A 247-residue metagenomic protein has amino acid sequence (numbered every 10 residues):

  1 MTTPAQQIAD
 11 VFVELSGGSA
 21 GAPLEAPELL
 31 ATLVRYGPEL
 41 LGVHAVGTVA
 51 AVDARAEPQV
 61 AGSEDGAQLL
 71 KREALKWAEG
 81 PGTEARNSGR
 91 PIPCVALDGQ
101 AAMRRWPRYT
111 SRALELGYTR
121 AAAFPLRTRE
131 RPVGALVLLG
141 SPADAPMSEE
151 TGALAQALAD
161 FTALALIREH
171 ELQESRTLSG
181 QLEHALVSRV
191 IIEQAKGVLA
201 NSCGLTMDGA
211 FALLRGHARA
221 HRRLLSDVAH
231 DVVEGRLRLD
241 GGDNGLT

Functional and structural regions predicted by a protein language model:
M1-V60, L69-K71, E79, L205 (+2 more regions): Helix-loop-beta substructure at the N-terminus of cytosolic sensory domains that couple signal/ligand detection
T2-T3, L139-A155: Regulatory loop-to-helix N-cap segments in sensory/regulatory domains that couple ligand/signal detection
A67-R105, S111-T119: Regulatory sensory and allosteric helical modules in signal-transduction proteins and certain transcription factors
Q100, A135-A145, D160-F161: Short beta-strand-to-loop transition segments that serve as allosteric relay/switch motifs in sensory/regulatory domains
R120-R127: Short hydrophobic beta-strand micro-motif common in sensory/regulatory domains
E130-R131: Glycine-biased flexible loop/turn sites that connect beta-strands or occur in inter-domain linkers
L154-Q173: Signal-transmission/dimerization alpha-helices at domain junctions
E171-T247: Signal-transducing coiled-coil/dimerization helices and immediately adjacent hinge/linker segments that couple sensory
